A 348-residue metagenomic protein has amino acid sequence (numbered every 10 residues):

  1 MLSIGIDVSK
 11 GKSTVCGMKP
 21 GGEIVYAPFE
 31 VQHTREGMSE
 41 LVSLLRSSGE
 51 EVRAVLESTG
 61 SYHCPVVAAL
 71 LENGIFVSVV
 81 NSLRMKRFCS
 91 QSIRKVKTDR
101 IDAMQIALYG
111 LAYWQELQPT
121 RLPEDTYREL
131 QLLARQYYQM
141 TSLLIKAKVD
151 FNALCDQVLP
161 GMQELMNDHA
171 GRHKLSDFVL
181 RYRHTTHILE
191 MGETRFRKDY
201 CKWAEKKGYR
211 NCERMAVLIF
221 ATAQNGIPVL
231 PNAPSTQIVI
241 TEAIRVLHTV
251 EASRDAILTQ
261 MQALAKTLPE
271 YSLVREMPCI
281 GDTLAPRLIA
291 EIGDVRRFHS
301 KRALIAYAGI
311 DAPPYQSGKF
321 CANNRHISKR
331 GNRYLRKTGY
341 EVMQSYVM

Functional and structural regions predicted by a protein language model:
M1-M348: A detector of single, family-specific signature residues that are central to catalytic or substrate-handling motifs
